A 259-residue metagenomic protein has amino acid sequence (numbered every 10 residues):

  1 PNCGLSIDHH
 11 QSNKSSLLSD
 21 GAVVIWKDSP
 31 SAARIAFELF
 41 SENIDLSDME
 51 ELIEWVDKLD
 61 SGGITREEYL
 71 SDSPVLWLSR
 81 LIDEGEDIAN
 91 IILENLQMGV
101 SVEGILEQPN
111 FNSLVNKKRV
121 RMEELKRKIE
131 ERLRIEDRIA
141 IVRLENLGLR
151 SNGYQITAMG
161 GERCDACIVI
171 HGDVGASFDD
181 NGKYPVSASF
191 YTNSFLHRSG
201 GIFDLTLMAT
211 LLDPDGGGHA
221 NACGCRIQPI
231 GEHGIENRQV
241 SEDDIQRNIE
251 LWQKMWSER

Functional and structural regions predicted by a protein language model:
P1-R80, V120-R127, E131-R259: Replace "Mg2+/Mn2+-dependent" with "divalent metal-dependent
D83-E136: Hard-cation-handling environments
